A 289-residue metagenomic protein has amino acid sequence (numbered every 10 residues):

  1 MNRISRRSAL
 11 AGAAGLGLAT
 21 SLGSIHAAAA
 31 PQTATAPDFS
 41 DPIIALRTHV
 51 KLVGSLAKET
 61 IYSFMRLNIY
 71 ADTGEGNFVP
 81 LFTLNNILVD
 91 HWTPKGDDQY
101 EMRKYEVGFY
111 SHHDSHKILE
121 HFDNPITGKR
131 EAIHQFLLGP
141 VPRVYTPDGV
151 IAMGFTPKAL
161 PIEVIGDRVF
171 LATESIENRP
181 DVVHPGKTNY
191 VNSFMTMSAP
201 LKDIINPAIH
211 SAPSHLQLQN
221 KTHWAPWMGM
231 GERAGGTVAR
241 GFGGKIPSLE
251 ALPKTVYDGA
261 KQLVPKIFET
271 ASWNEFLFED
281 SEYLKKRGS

Functional and structural regions predicted by a protein language model:
M1-G17: N-terminal secretory signal peptides and thylakoid transit peptides that target proteins across membranes
L18-L22: Hydrophobic h-region of N-terminal signal peptides that target proteins for export in Gram-negative bacteria
G23-L52: C-terminal segment of N-terminal export signals and the immediately downstream linker at the start of the mature
D38-S40, I44-A45, R66-N77, L81-V89 (+3 more regions): Targeting-peptide/extracellular-domain and disordered-appendage signature
A57-R66: A short, Trp-centered hydrophobic/proline-enriched beta-strand micro-motif
G74-A208: Predominantly extracellular/secreted and cell-surface proteins with exposed, flexible low-complexity segments
M195-D203, S211-P226: Mature extracytoplasmic/lumenal regions of exported proteins
Q219-S289: Edge beta-strand at a domain terminus
